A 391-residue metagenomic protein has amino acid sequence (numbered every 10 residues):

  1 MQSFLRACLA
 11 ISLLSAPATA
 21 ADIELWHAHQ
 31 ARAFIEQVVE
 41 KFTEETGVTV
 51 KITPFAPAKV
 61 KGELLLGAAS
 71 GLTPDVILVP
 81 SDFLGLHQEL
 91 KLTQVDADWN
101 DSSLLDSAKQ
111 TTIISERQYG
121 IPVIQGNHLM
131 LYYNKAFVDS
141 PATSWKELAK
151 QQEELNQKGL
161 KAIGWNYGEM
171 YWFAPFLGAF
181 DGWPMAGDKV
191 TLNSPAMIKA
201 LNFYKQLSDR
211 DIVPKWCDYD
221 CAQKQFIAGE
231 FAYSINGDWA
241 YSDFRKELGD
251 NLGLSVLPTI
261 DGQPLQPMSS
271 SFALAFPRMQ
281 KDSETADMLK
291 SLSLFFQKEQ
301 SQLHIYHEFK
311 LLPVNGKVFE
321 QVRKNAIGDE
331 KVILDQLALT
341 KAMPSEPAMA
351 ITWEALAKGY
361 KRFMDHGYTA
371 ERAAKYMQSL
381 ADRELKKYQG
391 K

Functional and structural regions predicted by a protein language model:
R6, A18-F83, D261, D287 (+3 more regions): Conserved N-terminal structural module of periplasmic/extracytoplasmic solute-binding proteins
P54-E63, W145-E147, P214-I227: Short helix-initiation/N-cap motifs at beta->coil->alpha
L72-L78, A232-G237, G253: Paired acidic/hydrophobic, glycine-rich loop segments that form the ligand-binding mouth/hinge of periplasmic-binding
V79-L129, S140, W145-Q151, G253-S255: Hinge/lid segment of periplasmic solute-binding proteins
Y119-V123, L129, E147-V190, A196-M197 (+1 more regions): Extracytoplasmic/periplasmic solute-binding protein
Q152, K189-W216: Glycine-centered hinge/linker elements that transmit conformational signals in sensory and ligand-binding systems
N202, Q206-I212, K246-L311, K358: Extracytoplasmic/periplasmic substrate-recognition and gating elements
S255, Y306-R362, K386-K391: Long, aromatic- and glycine/proline-rich binding clefts that accommodate carbohydrate-like moieties
